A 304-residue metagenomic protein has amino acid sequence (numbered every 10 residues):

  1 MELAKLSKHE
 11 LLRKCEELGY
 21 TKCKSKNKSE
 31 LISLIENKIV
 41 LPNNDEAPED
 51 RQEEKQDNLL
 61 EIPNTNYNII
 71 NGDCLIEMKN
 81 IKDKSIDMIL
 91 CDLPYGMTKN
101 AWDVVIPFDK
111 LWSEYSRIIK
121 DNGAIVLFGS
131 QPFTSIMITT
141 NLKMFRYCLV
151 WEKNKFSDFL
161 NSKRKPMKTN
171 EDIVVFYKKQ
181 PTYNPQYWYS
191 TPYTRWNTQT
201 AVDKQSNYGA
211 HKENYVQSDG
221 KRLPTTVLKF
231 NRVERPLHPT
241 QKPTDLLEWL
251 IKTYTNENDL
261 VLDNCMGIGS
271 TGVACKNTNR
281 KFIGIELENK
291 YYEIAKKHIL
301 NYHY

Functional and structural regions predicted by a protein language model:
M1, H303-Y304: Short intrinsically disordered terminal tails
M1-D50, E54: Basic helix-extension-helix modules of the SAP/HeH family
L12, E16, I138, E293-K296 (+1 more regions): Class I S-adenosyl-L-methionine
L18, K38, I268, T278 (+1 more regions): The DNA-recognition helices of helix-turn-helix-type DNA-binding domains
S33-K38, D158-L160, A295-K297: Short secondary-structure transition/capping segments
L41, L59-L60: Hydrophobic/aromatic hotspots within intrinsically disordered, low-complexity regions
I62-G284, E288-E293, Y304: Core catalytic lobe of class I
